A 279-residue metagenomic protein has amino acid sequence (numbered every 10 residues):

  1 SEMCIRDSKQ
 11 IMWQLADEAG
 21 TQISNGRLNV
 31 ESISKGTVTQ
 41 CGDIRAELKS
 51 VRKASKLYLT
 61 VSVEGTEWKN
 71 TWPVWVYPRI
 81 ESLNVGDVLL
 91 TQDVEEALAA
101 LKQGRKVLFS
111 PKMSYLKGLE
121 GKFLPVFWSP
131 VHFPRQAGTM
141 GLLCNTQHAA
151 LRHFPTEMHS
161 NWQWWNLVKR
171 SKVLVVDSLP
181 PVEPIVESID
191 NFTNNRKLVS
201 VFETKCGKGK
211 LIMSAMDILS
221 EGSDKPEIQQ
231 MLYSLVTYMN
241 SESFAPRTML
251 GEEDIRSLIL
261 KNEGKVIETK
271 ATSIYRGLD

Functional and structural regions predicted by a protein language model:
E2-I5: Short, small-residue-biased leader/transition segments that mark boundaries at the very start of proteins
Q14-I23, E64-T66: Change "in extracellular beta-sheet-rich domains … of secreted and cell-surface proteins" to "in beta-sheet-rich domains
G20-R52: Intrinsically disordered, low-complexity Pro/Gly/Ser/Thr-rich segments with frequent PxxP/GP/PP motifs and embedded
E31-S32, E67-L83: Short beta-strand elements
D43, M113-E120, S129-P226, S243-D279: Catalytic beta-strand/loop cores that center a nucleophilic Ser/Cys/Thr and support acyl-enzyme chemistry
R52-G65: Short, aromatic- and glycine-rich surface loops/edge beta-strands on solvent-exposed regions
W75-D93, P246: Low-complexity, Pro/Ser/Thr- and charge-rich linker/hinge segments at domain boundaries
V85-V131, K205-K210, S214, L235-Y238 (+1 more regions): Short alpha-beta junction capping motif
